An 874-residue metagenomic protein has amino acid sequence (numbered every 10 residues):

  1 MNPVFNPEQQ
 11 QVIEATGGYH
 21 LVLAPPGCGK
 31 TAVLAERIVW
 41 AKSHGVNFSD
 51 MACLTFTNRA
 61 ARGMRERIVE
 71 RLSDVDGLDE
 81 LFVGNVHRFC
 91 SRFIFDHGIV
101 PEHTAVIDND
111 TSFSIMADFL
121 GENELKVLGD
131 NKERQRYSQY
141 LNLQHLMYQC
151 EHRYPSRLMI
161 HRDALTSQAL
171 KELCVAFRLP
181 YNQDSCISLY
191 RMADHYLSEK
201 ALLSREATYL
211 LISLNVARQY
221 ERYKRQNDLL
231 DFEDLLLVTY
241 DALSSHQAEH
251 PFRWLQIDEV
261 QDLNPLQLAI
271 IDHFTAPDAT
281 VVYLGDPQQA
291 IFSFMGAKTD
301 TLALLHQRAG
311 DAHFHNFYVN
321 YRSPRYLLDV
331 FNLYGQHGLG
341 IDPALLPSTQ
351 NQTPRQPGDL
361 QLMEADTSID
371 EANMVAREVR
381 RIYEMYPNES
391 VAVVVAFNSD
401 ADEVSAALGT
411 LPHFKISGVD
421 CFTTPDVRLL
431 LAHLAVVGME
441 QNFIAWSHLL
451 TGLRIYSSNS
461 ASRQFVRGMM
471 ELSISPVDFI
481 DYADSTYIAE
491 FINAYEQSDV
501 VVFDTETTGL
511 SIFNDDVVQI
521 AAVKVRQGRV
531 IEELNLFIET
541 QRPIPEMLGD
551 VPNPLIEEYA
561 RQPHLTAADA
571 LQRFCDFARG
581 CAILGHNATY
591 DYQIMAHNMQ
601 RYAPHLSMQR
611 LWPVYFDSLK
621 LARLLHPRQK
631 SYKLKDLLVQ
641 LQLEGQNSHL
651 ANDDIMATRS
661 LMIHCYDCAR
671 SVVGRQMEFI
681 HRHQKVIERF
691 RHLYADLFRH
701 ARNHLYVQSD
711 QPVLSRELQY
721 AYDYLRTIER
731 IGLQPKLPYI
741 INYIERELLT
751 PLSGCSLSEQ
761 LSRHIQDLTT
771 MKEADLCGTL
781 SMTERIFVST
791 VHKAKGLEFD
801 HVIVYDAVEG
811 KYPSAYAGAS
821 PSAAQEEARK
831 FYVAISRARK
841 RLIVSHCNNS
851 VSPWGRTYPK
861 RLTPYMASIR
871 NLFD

Functional and structural regions predicted by a protein language model:
M1-E102, P251, N332, A794 (+3 more regions): P-loop NTPase Walker
N2-E14, G18-L23, F82, S112 (+4 more regions): Conserved helicase NTPase motor core
L23, D50-T166, V614, K630 (+1 more regions): Conserved P-loop NTPase-based nucleic-acid remodeling module centered on helicase motor cores
L23-L34, D311-H313, N320-L411, A560 (+3 more regions): Helicase P-loop NTPase motor core
W40, L268-P357: Conserved RecA-like helicase ATPase core segment that couples NTP binding/hydrolysis to strand translocation
N58, P387-S460, Y706-I803, E809-S814: Core RecA-like ATPase module of SF1/SF2 helicases and allied nucleic-acid translocases
S498, T508-R601, M608-Q609, S631 (+3 more regions): Conserved non-catalytic scaffold segment of RNase H-like nuclease domains
H664-C665, M782-T783, V808-D874: C-terminal accessory regions
